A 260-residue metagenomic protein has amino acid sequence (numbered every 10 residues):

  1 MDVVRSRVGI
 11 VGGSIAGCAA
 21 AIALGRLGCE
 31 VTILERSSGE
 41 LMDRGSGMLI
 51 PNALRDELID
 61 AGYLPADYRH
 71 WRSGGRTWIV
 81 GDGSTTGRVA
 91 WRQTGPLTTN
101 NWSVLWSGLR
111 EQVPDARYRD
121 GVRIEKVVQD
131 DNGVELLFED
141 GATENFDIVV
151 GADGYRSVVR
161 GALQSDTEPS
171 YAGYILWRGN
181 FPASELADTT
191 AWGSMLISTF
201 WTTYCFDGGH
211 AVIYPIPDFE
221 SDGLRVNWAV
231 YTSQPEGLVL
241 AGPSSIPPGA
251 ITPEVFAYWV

Functional and structural regions predicted by a protein language model:
D2-A16: Beta1/beta-strand and adjacent pyrophosphate-binding region of the FAD-binding site in flavoprotein oxidoreductases
R7, E30, R225: Residues at the starts of beta-strands that form the adenosine-phosphate
V11, G25-R44: Glycine-rich FAD pyrophosphate-binding loop
A16, G39, R156: Conserved Rossmann-like nucleotide-cofactor binding loop
A20-C29, E57-D60: A short, Lys/Arg-enriched amphipathic alpha-helix followed by its capping loop at the start of a domain
G28, P65, R72-S73, D115-A116 (+1 more regions): Short, well-ordered alpha-helix to beta-strand connector turns
S37-Q112, E125: Active-site-adjacent segment of FAD-dependent monooxygenases/related oxidoreductases
G95-P96, N100, W106-V260: Conserved FAD-binding catalytic core of PHBH/FMO-like flavoproteins
